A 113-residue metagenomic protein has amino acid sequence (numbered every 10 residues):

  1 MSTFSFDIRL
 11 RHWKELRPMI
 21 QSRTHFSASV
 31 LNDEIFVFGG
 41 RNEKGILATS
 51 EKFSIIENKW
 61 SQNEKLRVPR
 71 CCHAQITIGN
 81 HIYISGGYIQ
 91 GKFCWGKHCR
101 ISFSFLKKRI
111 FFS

Functional and structural regions predicted by a protein language model:
M1-S113: Kelch-like beta-propeller repeat domains
